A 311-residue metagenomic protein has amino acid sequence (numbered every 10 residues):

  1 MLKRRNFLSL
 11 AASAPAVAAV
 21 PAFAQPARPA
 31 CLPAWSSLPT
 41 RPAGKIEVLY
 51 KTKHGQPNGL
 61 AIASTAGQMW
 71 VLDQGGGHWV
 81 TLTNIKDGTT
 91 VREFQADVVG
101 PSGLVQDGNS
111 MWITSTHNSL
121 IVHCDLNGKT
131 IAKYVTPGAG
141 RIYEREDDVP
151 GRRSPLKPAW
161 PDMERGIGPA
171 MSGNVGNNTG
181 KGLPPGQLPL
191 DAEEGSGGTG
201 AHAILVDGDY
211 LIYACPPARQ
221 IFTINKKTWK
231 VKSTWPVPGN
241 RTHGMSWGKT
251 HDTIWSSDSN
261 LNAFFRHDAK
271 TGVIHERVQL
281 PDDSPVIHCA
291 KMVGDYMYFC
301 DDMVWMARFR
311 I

Functional and structural regions predicted by a protein language model:
M1-S9, A14-A30: N-terminal twin-arginine translocation
P26-A43: Blade/loop signatures of beta-propeller domains
I46-T52, T89-F94, T130-Y134, G186-E194 (+2 more regions): A short beta-strand motif characteristic of beta-propeller blades
H54-S64, D97-D107, A139-D162, I167-N174 (+3 more regions): Beta-rich, blade/repeat-based domains predominating in secreted/periplasmic proteins but also intracellular
V71-G76, I113-N118, Y213-P217, W255-N260 (+1 more regions): Conserved beta-strand positions in repeat-built beta-propeller and related beta-rich domains
N84-G88, D125-K129, N225-W229, D268-G272 (+1 more regions): Short loop/turn segments that connect beta-strands within beta-propeller blades
H288-I311: Blade-level signature of beta-propeller repeat domains, shared across WD40, Kelch, NHL, RCC1 and BNR/Asp-box propellers
